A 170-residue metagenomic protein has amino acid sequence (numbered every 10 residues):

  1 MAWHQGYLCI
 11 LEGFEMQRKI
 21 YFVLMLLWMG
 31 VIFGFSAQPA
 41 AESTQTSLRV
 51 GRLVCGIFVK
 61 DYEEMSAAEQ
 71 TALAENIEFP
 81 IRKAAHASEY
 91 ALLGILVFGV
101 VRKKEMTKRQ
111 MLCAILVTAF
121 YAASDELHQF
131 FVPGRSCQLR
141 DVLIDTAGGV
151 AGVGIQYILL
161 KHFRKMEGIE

Functional and structural regions predicted by a protein language model:
A2-E15: Short, Lys/Arg-enriched N-terminal segments with co-localized hydrophobic residues within the first ~10-30 amino acids
E12-S88: "…centered on the first transmembrane helix and the immediately adjacent amphipathic helix/loop
Q17-I20, K104-L112, Q138-L139: Membrane-helix interface segments
W28-I32, T118-D125: Alpha-helical transmembrane segments of multi-pass membrane proteins
F79-L93, L139-A147: Membrane-interface loop-to-helix entry segments
E89-K104, A147-F163: Membrane-interfacial alpha-helical segments at the cytosolic side of multi-pass membrane proteins
A123-T146: Interfacial helix-loop-helix junctions of multi-pass membrane proteins
K165-E170: Short, charged juxtamembrane terminal tails flanking transmembrane helices
